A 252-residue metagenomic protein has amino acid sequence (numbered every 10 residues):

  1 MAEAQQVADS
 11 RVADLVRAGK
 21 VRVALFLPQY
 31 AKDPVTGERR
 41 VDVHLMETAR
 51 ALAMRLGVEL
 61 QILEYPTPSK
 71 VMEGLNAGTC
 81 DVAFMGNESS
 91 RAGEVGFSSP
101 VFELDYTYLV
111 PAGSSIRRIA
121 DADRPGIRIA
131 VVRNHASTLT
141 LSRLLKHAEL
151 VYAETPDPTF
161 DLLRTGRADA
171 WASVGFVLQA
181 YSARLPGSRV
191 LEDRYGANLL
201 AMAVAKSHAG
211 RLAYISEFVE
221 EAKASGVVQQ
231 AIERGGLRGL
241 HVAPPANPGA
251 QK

Functional and structural regions predicted by a protein language model:
A2-Q6, R11, A136-A153, V190-L191 (+1 more regions): Ligand-binding clefts/hinges and TM-proximal coupling segments of bilobed small-molecule sensing domains
E3-G86, R91, S225, R234: Extracytoplasmic small-molecule ligand-binding "clamshell" domains of the periplasmic binding protein/Venus flytrap
V21-R22, V58-E59, N76-M85, G126-R128 (+2 more regions): Alpha-to-beta junction loops
L27-P28, F102-G113, G175, Q179-E220 (+1 more regions): Periplasmic-binding protein-like
K32-E38, A49-E59, S98-S99, D123-P125 (+4 more regions): Ligand-binding cleft/hinge of the Venus flytrap
M46, Q61-E73, R117, V151-T165 (+1 more regions): Short helix-initiation/N-cap motifs at beta->coil->alpha
S69, G86-E94, T140, R164-G196: A ligand-binding cleft/hinge motif common to bilobed small-molecule-binding domains
V110-I129: Flexible hinge/capping segments at coil-to-helix
